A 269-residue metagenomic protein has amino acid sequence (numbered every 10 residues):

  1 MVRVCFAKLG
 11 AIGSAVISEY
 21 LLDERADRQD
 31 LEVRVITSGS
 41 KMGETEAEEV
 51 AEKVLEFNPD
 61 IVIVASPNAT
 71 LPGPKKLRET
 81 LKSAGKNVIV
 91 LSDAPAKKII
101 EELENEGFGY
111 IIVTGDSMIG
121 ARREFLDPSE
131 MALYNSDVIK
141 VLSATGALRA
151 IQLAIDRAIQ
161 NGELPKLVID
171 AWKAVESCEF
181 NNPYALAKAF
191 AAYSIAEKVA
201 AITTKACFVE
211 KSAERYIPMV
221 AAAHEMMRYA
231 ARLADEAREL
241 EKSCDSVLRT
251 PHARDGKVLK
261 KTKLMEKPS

Functional and structural regions predicted by a protein language model:
M1-P59, S66-P72, K76-S269: Anaerobic metallocofactor- and corrinoid-dependent redox/one-carbon enzyme cores, especially those from methanogenesis
